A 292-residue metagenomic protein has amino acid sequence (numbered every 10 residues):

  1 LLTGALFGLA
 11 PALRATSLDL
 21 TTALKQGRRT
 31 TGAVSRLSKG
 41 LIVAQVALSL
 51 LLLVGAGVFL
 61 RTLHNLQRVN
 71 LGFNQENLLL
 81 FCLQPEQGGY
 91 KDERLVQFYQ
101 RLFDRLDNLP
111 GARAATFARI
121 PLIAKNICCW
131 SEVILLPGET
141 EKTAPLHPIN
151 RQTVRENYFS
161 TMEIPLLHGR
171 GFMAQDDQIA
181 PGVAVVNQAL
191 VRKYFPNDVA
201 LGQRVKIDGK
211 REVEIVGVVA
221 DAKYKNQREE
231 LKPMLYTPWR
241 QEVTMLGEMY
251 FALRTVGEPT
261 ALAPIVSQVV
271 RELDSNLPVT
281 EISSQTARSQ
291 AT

Functional and structural regions predicted by a protein language model:
L1-Y90, R288: Alpha-helical transmembrane segments of integral membrane proteins
S35-S38, R94-Q97, G257: Residue-level signal for the nucleotide or nucleotide-sugar donor/cofactor binding architecture
C82, Q97, R101-T292: Mid-to-C-terminal secondary-structure elements that act as membrane-proximal/extracytoplasmic interface segments
G88-E93, Q175-D176: A generic structural signal for short coil/turn motifs at secondary-structure boundaries
